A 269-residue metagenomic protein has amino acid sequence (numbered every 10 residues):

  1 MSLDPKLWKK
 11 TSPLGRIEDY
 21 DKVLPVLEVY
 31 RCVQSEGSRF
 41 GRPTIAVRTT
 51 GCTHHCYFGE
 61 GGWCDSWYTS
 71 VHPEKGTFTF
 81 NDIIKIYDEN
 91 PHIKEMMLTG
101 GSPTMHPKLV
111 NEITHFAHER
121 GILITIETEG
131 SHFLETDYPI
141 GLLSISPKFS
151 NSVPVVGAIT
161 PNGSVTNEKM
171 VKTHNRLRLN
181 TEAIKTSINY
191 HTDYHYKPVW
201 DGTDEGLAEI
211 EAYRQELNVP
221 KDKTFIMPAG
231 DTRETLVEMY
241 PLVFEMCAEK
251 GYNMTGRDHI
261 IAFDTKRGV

Functional and structural regions predicted by a protein language model:
S2-Q34, R39, P43-A46, T50 (+2 more regions): Conserved Radical SAM active-site core
I84, D88, E95, T104-V269: Conserved AdoMet/S-adenosylmethionine-binding subsite of the radical SAM
